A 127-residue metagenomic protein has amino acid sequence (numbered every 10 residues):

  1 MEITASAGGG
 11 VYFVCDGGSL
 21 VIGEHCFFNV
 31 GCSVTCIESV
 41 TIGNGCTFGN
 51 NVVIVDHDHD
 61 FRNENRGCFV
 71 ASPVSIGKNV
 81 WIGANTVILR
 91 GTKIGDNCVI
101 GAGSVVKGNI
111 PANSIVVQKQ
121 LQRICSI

Functional and structural regions predicted by a protein language model:
M1-T92, K119-I127: Flexible, glycine/small-residue-enriched loop-and-beta-strand segment within the central core of proteins
K93-V105, N113: A generic "structured core" feature
G108: Short helix N-cap motif at coil->helix boundaries in the Bergerat
P111-A112, V117-Q120: Acidic, glycine-centered active-site loop in nucleotide-sugar glycosyltransferases
